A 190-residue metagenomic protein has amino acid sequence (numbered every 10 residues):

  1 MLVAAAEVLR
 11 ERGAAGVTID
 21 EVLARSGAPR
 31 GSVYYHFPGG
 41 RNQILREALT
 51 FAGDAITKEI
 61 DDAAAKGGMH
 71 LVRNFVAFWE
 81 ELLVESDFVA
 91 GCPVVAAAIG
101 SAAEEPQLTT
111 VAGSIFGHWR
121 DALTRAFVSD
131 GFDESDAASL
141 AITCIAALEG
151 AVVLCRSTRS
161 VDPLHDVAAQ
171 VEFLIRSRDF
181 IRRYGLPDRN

Functional and structural regions predicted by a protein language model:
M1-L9, L123, L148: Short hydrophobic clusters on alpha-helical segments that form packing/core surfaces in small helical domains
A4, V8-E47: Helix-turn-helix
L49-A55: Short, basic, alpha-helical segments at the C-terminal edge of helix-turn-helix-like DNA-binding modules
I60-A90, L140-C144: Hydrophobic alpha-helical connector segments
L71-N74, E85-T110: Amphipathic alpha-helical segments used for helix-helix packing
L82, R125, I145-D162, I175-R183: Amphipathic C-terminal alpha-helical segment
P93-A96, S135-L154, D166, Q170-F173: Hydrophobic alpha-helical segments that form the core of small-molecule binding pockets and/or dimer interfaces
E104-P106, F116-A141, R178-Y184: Hydrophobic alpha-helical bundle segments that form small-molecule/ligand-binding pockets
